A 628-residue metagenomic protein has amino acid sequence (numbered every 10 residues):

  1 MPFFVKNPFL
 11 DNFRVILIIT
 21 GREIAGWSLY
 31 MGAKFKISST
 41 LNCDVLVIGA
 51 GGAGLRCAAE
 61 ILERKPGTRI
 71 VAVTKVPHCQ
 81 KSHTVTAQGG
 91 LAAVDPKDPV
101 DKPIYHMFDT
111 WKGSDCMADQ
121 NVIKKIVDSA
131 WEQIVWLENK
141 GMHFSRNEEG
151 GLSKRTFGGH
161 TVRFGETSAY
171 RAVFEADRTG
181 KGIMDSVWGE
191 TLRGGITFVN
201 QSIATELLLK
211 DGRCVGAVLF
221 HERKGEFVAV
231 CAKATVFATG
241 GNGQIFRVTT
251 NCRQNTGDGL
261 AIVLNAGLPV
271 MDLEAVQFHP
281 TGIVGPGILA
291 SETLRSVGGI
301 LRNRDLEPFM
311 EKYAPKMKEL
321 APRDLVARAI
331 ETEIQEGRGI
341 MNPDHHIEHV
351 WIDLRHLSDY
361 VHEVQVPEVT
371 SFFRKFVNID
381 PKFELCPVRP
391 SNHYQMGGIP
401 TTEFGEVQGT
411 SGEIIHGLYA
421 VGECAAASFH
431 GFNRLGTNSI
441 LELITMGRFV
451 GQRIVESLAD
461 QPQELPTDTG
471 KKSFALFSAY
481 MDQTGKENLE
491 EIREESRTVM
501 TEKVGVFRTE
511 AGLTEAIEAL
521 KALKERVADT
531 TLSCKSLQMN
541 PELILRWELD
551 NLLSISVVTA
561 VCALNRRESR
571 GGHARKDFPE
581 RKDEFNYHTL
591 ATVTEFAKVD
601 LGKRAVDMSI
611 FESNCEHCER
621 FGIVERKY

Functional and structural regions predicted by a protein language model:
S28, A33-K36, T40-C43, G52 (+14 more regions): Glycine- and aromatic-enriched mobile tails/lids
L41-C43, G225-A234, I414-I415: Core beta-strand elements of the Rossmann-like FAD/NAD(P) dinucleotide-binding domain in flavoenzyme oxidoreductases
T68-T74, D272: Short beta-strand "acidic-cap" motif of Rossmann-like dinucleotide-binding folds
V76-F108: Conserved N-terminal glycine-rich FAD pyrophosphate-binding loop of Rossmann-like flavoproteins
Q80, V135-E226, C231, A238 (+2 more regions): Conserved redox-cofactor binding core of oxidoreductases
V122-D128, R171-G189, V199, T250-G257 (+1 more regions): Short beta-strand to alpha-helix junction loop
A234-I288, D344, G436-R453: Glycine-rich loop(s) and the adjacent beta-strand/alpha-helix scaffold that form part
I262, L268-P387, R453-A459, T498: An anion/pyrophosphate-binding glycine-rich loop and adjacent beta-alpha core in soluble alpha-beta enzymes
